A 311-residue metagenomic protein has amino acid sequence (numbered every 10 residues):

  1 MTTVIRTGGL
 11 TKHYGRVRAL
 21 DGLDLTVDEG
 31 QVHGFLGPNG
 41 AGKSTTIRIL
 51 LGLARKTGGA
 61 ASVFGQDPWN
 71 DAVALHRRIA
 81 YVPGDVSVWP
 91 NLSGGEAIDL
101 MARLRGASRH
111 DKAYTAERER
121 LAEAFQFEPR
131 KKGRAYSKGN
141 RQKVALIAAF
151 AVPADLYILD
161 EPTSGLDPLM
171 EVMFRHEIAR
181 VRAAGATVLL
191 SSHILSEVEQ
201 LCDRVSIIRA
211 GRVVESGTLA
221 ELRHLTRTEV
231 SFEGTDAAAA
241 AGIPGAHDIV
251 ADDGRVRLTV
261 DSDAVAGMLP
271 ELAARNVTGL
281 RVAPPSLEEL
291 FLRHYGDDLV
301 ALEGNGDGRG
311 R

Functional and structural regions predicted by a protein language model:
P38-G42: Walker A (P-loop) phosphate-binding loop of ABC-type ATPase nucleotide-binding domains
G59-N70, A74-L75: Conserved ABC transporter NBD signature motif
T115-S137: Conserved ABC nucleotide-binding domain
Y157-E161, L166: Catalytic Walker B motif of ABC-type/P-loop ATPase nucleotide-binding domains
F174-T259: ABC transporter nucleotide-binding domain
R227-D298: Short, charged/small-residue-rich alpha-helical element at the C-terminal edge of ABC transporter nucleotide-binding
